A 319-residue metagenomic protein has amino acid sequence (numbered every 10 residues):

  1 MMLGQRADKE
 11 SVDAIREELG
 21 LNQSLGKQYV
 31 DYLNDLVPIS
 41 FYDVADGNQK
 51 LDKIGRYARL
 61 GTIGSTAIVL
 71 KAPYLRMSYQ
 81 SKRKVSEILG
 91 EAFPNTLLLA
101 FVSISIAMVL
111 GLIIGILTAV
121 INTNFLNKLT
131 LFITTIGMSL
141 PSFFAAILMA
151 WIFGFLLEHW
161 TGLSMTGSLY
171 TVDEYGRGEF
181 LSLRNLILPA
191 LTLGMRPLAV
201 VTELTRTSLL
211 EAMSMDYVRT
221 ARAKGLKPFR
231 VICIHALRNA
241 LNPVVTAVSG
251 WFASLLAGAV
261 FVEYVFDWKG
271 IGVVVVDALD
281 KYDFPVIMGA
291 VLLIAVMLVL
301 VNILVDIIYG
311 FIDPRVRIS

Functional and structural regions predicted by a protein language model:
M1, V44-D46, R76-S78, A145-A146 (+5 more regions): Short, hydrophobic secondary-structure boundary micro-motifs
M1-N34, A45-I54, L157-F180: Hydrophobic alpha-helical transmembrane segments of membrane transport/permease proteins and related membrane-embedded
R6, T135, W151-I152, H235 (+2 more regions): Residue-level recognition of pore/gate-forming positions within transmembrane alpha-helices of multi-pass
S11, I15, N22-S40, V85 (+9 more regions): Hydrophobic alpha-helical segments of integral membrane proteins, encompassing both true transmembrane helices
Q23-M108: An internal, D/E-rich "acidic patch" concept
F93-L98, V102-L126, S142, E158 (+1 more regions): Alpha-helical transmembrane segments of integral membrane proteins, especially multi-pass inner/plasma-membrane
F132-T166, T192-L198: Membrane-water interface segments at the C-terminal ends of transmembrane alpha-helices in multi-pass inner-membrane
